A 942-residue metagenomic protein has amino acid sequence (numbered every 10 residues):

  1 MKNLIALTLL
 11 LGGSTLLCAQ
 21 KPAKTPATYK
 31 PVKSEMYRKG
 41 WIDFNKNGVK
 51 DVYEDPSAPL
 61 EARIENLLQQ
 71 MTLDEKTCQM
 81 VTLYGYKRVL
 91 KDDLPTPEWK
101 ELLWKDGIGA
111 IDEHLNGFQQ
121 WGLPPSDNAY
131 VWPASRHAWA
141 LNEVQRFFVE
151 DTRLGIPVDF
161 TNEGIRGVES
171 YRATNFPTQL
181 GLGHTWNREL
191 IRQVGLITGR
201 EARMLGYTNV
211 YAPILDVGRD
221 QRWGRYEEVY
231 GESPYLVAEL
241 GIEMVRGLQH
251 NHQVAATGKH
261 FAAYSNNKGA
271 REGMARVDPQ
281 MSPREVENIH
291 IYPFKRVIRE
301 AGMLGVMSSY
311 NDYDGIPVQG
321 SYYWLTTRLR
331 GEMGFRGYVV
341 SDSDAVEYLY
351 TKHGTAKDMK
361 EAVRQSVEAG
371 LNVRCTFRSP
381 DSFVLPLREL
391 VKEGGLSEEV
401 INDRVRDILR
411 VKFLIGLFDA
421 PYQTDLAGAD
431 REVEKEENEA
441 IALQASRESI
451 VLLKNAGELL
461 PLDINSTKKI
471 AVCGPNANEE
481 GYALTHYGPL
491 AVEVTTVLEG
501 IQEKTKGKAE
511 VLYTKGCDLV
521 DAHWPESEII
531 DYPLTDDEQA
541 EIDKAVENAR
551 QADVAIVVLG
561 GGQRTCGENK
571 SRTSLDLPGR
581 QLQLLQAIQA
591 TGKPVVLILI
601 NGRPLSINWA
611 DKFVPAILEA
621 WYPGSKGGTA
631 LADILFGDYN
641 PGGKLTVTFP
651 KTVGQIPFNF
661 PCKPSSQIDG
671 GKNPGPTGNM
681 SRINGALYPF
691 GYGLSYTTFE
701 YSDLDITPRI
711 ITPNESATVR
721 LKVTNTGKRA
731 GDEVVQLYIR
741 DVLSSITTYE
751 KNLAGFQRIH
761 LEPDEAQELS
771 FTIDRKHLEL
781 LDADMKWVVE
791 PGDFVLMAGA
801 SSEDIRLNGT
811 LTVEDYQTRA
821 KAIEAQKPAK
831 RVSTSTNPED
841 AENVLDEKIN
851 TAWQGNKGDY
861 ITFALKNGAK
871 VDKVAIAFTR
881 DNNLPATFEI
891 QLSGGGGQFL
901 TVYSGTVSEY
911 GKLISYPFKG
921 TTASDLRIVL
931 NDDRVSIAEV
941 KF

Functional and structural regions predicted by a protein language model:
M1-A23: Bacterial Sec-dependent N-terminal signal peptides
L16-E779, E790-A798, S802: Glycoside hydrolase catalytic-domain context in secreted enzymes
G48, Y816-N867, A877-L884, G905-E909 (+1 more regions): Disordered, acidic Ser/Thr/Pro-rich linker "stalks" and the adjacent N-terminal cap of the next globular domain
R709, T724-A730, K866-G868, T879-D881 (+1 more regions): Short solvent-exposed strand-capping/beta-turn motif centered on an Asx-Ser/Thr pair
E715-V719, D859-I861, K870-D872: Structural beta-strand segments of beta-rich domains
G755-L761, M785, N850-Q854, Y903-T906 (+1 more regions): Beta-strand-rich interaction surfaces with strong enrichment in secreted/lumenal proteins
Q757, E765-F771, D859-F863, K912-Y916: Short strand-edge motifs at loop-to-beta-strand transitions and within beta-strands of extracellular beta-rich domains
R880-F942: Trp- and acidic/polar-enriched beta-sheet ligand-binding modules for extracellular glycan and matrix recognition
